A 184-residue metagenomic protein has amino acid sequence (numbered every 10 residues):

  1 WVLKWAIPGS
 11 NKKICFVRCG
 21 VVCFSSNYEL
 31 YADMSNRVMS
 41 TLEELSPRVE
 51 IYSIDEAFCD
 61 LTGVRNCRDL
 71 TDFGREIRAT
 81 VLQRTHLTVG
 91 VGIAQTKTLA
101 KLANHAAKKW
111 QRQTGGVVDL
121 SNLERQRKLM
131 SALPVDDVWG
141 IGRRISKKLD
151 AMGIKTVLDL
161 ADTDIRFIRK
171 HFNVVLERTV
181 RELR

Functional and structural regions predicted by a protein language model:
W1-R184: Gly/Gly-Pro- and Ser/Thr-rich, intrinsically disordered tail segments characteristic of DNA damage-repair and tolerance
